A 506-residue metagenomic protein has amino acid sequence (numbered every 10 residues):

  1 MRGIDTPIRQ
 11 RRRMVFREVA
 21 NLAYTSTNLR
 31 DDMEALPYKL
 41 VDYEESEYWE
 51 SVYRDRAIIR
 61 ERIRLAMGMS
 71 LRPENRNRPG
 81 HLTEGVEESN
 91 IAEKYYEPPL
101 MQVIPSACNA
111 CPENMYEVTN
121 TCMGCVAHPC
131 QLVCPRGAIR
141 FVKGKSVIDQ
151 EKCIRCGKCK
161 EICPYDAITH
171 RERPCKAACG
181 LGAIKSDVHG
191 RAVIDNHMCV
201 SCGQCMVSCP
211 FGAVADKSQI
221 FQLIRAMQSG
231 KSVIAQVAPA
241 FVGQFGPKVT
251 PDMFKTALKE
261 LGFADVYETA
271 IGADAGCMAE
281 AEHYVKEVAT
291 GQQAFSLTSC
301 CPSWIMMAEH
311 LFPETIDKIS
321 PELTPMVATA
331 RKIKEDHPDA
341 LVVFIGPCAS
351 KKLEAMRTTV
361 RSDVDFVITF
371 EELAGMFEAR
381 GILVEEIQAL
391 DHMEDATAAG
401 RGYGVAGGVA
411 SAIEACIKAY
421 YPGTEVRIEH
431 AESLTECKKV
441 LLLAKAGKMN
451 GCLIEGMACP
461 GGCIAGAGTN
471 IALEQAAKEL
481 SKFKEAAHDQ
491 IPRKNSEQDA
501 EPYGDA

Functional and structural regions predicted by a protein language model:
M1-E74, D216-A506: Iron-sulfur-associated redox domains of electron-transfer enzymes in respiratory and anaerobic energy metabolism
R54-A57, I63, H81-N90, K94-P99: Extended, highly charged accessory segments
N90-T119, R136-G137: N-terminal [4Fe-4S]-dependent radical SAM core
N109-E117, R140-K145, S186, Q204 (+3 more regions): Gly-rich Lys/Arg/Thr-decorated short loops/hinges at beta-loop-alpha junctions or inter-strand turns that position
P112-M115, H128, G157, G203 (+1 more regions): Short flexible coil/turn linkers enriched for glycine and charged/polar residues that connect secondary-structure
T121, K152-R155, V200-S201, V285: Active-site-facing alpha/beta catalytic cores
A127-Q150, K158-D195, V200, Q204-Q219 (+1 more regions): Iron-sulfur cluster-binding cysteine motifs and their immediate structural context in ferredoxin-like electron-transfer
